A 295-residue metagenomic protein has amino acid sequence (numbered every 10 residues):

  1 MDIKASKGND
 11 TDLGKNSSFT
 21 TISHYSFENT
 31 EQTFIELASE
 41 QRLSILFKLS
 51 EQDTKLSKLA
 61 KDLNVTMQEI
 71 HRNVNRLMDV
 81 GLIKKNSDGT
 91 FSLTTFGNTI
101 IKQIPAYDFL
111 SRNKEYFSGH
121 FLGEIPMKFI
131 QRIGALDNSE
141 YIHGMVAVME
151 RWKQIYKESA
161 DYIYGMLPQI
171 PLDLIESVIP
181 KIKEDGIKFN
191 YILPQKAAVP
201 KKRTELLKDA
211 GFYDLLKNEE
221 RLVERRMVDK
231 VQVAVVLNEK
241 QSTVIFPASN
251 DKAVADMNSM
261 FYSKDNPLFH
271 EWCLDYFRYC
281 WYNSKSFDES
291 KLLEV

Functional and structural regions predicted by a protein language model:
D2-A38, S44-F47, K58, L63 (+7 more regions): PLD/PLD-like phosphodiesterase catalytic module centered on the HKD motif
L43, T54, F91: Glycine-centered loop/turn positions within well-structured domains that cap or flank conserved ligand/cofactor-binding
K48-Q52: Short helix-capping/hinge SLiMs at alpha-helix to coil transitions
V80-D88, S92-T95: Beta-hairpin "wing" of winged helix-turn-helix
D88, F96, P168, P194: An acidic- and aromatic-residue-enriched active-site/binding cleft used to recognize and process polar
F117-I192: PLD-like (HKD) phosphodiesterase/transphosphatidyltransferase domain
